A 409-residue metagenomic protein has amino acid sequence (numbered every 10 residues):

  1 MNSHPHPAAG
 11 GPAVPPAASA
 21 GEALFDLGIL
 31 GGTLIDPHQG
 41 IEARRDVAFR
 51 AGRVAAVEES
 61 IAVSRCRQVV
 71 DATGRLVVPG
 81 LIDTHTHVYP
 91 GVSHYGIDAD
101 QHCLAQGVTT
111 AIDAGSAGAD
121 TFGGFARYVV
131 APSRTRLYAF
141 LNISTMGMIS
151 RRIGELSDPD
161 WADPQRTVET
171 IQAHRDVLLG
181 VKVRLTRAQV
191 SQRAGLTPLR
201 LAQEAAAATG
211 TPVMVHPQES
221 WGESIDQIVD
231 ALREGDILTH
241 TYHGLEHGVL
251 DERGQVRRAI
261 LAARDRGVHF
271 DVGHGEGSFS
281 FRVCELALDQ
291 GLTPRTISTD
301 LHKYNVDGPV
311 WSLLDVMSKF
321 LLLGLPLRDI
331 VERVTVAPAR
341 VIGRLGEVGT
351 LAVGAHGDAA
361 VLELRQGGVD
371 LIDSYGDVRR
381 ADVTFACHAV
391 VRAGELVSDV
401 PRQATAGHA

Functional and structural regions predicted by a protein language model:
S3-H6, G11-P79: Histidine-rich, glycine-flanked metal-binding segment
G32, G52, G74, H85 (+9 more regions): Divalent metal-coordination and catalytic microenvironments
V63-S64, D71-P132: Metal-associated gating/positioning segment near the N- to mid-region
G80-T86, A111-D113, L137-L141, L179-V183 (+4 more regions): Hydrophobic faces of well-ordered beta-strands that scaffold small-molecule active sites in alpha/beta enzyme cores
Q106-I112, S116-A117, P132-P159, K182-L185 (+1 more regions): Metal-cofactor-binding active-site regions of metalloenzymes
L185-D307: Active-site core of metal-dependent hydrolases
R282-L364: His/Asp/Glu-enriched, well-ordered alpha-helical/loop segment that forms or immediately abuts the divalent-metal
H356-G407: C-terminal cap of metal-dependent C-N hydrolases
